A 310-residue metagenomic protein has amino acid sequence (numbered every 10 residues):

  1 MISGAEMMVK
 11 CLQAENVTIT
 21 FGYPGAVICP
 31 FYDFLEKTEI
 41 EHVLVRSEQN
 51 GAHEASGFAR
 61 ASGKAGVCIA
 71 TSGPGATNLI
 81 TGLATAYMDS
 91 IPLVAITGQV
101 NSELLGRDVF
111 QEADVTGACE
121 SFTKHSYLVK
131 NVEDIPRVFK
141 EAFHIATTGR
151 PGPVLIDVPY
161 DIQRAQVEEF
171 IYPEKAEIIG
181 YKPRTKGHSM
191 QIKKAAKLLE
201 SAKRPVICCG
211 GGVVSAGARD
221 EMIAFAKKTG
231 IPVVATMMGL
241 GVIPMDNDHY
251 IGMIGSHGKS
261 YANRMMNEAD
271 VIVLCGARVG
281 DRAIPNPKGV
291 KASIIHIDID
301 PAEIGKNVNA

Functional and structural regions predicted by a protein language model:
M1-A310: N-terminal alpha/beta PP-like core and its mobile active-site loop of ThDP/TPP-dependent enzymes
